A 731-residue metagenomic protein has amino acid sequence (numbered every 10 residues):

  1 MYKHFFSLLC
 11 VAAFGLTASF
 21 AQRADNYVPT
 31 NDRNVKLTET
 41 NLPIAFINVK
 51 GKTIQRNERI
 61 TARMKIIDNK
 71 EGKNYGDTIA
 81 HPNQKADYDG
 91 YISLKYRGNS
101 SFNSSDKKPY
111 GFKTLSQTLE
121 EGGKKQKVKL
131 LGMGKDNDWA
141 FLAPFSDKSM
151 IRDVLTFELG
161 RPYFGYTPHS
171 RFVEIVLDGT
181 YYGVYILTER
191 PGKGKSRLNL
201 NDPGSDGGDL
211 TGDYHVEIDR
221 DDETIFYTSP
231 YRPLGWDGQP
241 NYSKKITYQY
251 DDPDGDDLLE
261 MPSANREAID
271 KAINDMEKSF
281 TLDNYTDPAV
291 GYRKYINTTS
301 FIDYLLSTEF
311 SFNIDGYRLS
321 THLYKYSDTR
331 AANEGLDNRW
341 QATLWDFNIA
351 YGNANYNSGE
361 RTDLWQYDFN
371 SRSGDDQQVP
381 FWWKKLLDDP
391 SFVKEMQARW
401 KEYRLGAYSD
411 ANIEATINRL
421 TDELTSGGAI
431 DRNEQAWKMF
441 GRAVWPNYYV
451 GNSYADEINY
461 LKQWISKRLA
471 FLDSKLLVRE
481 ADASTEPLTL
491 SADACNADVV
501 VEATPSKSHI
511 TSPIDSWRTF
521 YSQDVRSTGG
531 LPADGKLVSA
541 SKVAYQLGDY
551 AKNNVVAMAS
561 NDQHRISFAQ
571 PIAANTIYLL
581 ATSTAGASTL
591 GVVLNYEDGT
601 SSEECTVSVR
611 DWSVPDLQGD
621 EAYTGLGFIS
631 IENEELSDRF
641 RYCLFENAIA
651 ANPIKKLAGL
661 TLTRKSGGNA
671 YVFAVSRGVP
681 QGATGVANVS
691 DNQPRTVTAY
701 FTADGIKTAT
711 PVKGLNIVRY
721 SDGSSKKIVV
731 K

Functional and structural regions predicted by a protein language model:
H4, L715-K731: C-terminal tail/sorting-segment detector
Q22-P82, T485-P487, A497: N-terminal module-boundary/linker segments of secreted carbohydrate-active enzymes
A24-D25, D32, L42-P43, T53 (+5 more regions): Middle-to-C-terminal accessory/interaction subdomains
H81-A143, N265: Conserved oxyanion/phosphate-binding beta-strand-loop segments in alpha/beta enzyme cores
S116-L119, K127-W139, A143-P144, Y163-P168 (+2 more regions): Internal "kinase-insert"/substrate-recognition segments embedded within catalytic cores of ATP-dependent enzymes
L477-G682: N-terminal/edge-of-domain interface segments
P680-D704: Residue-level detector of functionally pivotal "anchor" positions at catalytic/ligand-binding pockets or at interdomain
T698-D722: Short, surface-exposed loop/turn motifs with a glycine/proline- and acidic-biased composition
